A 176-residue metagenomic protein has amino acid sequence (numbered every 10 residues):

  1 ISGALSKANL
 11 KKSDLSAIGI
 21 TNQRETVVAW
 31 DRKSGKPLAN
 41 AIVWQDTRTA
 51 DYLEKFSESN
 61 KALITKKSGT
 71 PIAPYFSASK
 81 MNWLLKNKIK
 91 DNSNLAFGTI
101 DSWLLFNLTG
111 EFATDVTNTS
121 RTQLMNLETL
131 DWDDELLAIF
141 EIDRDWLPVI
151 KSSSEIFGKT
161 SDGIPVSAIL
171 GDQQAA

Functional and structural regions predicted by a protein language model:
I1, Q23-E25, W30-K33, S77-K80 (+3 more regions): N-terminally biased helix-coil "hinge/interface" segments that flank
I1-A39, K66, D91-N94, P148-S152 (+1 more regions): N-terminal glycine/serine-rich phosphate-binding loop of ATP-dependent small-molecule kinases, especially carbohydrate
S16-N22, I42-Q45, S68-F76, L95-I100 (+3 more regions): Active-site nucleophile and cofactor-binding loops and adjacent substrate-binding regions of central metabolic enzymes
G35-R48, R121-L124: A charged helix-plus-loop insertion that forms the helical arch/lid used to bind and gate nucleic-acid substrates
Q45-K88, M125-I139: Glycine-rich phosphate-binding loop plus the immediately following alpha-helix
A113, N118-A176: ATP-dependent carbohydrate kinase catalytic cores
